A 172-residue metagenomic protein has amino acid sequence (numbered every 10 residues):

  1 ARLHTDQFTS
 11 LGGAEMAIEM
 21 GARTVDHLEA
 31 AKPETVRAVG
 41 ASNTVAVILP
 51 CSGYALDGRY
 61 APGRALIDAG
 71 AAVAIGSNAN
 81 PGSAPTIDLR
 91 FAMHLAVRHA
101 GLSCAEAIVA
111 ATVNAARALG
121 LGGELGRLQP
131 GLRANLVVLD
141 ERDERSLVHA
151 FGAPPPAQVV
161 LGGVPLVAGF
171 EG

Functional and structural regions predicted by a protein language model:
A1-E15, G163: Histidine/acidic-residue-rich, glycine-tolerant segments that coordinate divalent metal ions
H4-D6, N78, N135: Acidic active-site catalytic centers that drive phospho-/nucleotidyl reactions and related ester hydrolyses
Q7, D57, G152-P154: Generic signature of intrinsically disordered, low-complexity segments enriched in small/polar residues
S10-R127, D140, E171: Active-site-adjacent C-terminal substructures of enzyme catalytic domains
P130-G172: C-terminal cap of metal-dependent C-N hydrolases
